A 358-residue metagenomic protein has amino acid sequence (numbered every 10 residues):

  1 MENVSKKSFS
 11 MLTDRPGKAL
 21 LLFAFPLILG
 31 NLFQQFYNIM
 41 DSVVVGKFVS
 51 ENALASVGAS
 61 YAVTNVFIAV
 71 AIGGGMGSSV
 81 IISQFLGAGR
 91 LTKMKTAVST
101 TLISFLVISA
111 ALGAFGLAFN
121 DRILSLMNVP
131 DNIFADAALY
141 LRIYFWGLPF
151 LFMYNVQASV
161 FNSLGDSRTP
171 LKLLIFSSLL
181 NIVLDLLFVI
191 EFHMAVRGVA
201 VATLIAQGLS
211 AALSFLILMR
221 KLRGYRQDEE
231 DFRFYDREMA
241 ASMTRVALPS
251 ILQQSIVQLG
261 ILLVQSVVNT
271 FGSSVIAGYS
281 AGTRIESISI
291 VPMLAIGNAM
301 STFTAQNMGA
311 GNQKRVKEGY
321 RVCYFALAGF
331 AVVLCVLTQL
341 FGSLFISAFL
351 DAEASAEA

Functional and structural regions predicted by a protein language model:
E2-A24, T203, F215-V257: Interhelical loop/hinge segments that connect adjacent transmembrane helices in multipass membrane
K18-S79, S83, L248-V268: Signature of the first transmembrane helix
L32, F36-L54, L124-D131, L187-M194 (+4 more regions): Helix-terminus/linker motif at the lipid-water interface of multi-pass membrane proteins
L54-A114, L151-P170, G278-G342, I346: Small-residue-rich hydrophobic transmembrane alpha-helices
G75, Y144-N162, P170-S178, V199-S214 (+1 more regions): Short runs within selected transmembrane alpha-helices of multi-pass transporters and secretion channels
A111-A138, R142, V333-A356: Short membrane-interface helical motifs at transmembrane helix boundaries in multi-pass membrane transporters
D131-Y154, S287, M293, A354-A358: Alpha-helical transmembrane segments of multi-pass membrane proteins
S178-A212, G342-L344, A348: Membrane-interface helix-loop junctions in multi-pass transport and translocation proteins
